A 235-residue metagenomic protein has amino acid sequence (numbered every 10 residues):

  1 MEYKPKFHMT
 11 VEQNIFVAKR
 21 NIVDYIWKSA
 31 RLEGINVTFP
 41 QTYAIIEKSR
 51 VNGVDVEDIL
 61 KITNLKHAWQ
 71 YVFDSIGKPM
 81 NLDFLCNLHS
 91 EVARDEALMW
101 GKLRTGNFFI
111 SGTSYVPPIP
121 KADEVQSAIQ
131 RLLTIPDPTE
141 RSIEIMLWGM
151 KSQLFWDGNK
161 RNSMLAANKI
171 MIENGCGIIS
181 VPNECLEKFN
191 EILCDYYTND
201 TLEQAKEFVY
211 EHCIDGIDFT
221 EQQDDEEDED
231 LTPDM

Functional and structural regions predicted by a protein language model:
M1-M235: FIC/Doc superfamily catalytic core
